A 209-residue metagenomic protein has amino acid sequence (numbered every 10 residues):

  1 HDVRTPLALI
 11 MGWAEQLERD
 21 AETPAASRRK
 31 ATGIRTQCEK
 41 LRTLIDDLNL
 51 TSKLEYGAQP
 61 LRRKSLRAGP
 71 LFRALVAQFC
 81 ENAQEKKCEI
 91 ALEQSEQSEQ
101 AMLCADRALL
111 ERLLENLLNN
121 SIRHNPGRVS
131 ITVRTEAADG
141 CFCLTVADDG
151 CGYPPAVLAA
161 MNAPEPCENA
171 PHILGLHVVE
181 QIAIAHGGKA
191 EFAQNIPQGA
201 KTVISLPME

Functional and structural regions predicted by a protein language model:
L9-T23: Conserved C-terminal segment of the DHp
T36-L41: Short alpha-helical segment of the dimerization/phosphotransfer core of two-component systems
Y56-L61, Q100-A105: Conserved micro-motifs of the catalytic ATP-binding
N82-Q94: Short conserved segments within the C-terminal catalytic ATPase subdomain
S121-I122: Short helix-loop "hinge" at the ATP-lid/N-box region of the Bergerat-fold HATPase_c
D148: Acidic ATP/Mg2+-coordinating residue in the GHKL
